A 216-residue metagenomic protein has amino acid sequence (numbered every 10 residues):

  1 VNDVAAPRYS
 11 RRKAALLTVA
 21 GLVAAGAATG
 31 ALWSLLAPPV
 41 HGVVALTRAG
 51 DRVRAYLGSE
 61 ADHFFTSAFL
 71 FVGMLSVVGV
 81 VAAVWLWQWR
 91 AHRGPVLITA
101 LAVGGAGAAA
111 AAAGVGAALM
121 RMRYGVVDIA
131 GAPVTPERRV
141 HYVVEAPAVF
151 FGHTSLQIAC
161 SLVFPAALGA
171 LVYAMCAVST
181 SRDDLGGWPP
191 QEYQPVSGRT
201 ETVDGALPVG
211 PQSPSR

Functional and structural regions predicted by a protein language model:
N2, P211-P214: Extracytoplasmic/secretory-pathway segments with low complexity and glycosylation-like composition
D3-L16, L36-V40, V80-L101, G116-Y124 (+2 more regions): Cytoplasmic membrane-interface segments at the C-terminal ends of transmembrane helices
T18-S34, A100-G125: Hydrophobic alpha-helical membrane-insertion segments
V19-A27, V72, S76, V80 (+2 more regions): Alpha-helical transmembrane spans of integral membrane proteins, capturing the lipid-embedded, hydrophobic core of TM
G42-F64: Perimembrane loop-to-helix junctions flanking transmembrane segments
V44-R48, V115-V143: Juxtamembrane non-transmembrane "cap" segments at the membrane-aqueous interface of multi-pass membrane proteins
E60-V77, R138-L171: Hydrophobic alpha-helical transmembrane segments
D183-P211: Short, highly charged, low-complexity non-transmembrane loops/tails of multi-pass membrane proteins
